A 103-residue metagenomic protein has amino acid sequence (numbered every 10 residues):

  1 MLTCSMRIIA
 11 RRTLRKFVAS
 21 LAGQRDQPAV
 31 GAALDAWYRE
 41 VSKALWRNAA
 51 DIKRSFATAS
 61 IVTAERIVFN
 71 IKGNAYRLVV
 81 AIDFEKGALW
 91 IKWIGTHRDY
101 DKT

Functional and structural regions predicted by a protein language model:
M1-A75, D83-W90, H97-T103: Basic, Lys/Arg-enriched alpha-helical interface segments
